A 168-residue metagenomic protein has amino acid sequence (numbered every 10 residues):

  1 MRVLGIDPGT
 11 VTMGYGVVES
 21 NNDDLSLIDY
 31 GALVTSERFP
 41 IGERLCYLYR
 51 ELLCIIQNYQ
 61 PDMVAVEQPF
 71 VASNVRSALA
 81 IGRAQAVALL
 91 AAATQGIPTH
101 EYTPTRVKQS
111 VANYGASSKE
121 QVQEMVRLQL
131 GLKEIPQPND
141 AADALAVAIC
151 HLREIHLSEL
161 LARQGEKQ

Functional and structural regions predicted by a protein language model:
M1-Q168: Phosphate- and other anionic-substrate recognition elements at nucleic-acid/protein interfaces
